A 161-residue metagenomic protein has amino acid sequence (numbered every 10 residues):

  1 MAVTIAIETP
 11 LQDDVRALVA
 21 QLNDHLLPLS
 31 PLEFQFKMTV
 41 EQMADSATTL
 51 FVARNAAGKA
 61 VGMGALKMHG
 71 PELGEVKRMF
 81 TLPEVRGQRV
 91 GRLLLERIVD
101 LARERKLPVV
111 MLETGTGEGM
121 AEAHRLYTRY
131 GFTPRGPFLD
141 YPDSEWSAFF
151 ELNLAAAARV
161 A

Functional and structural regions predicted by a protein language model:
V3-K77, L82, L95-E96, L101 (+3 more regions): Acetyl-CoA-dependent GNAT
G58, G62, R89-G91, G131: Conserved phosphate-binding and hydrolysis motifs of nucleotide-dependent enzymes
T81, G87-L101, R125-R129: Conserved acetyl-CoA-binding loop-helix of GNAT-fold acetyltransferases
L82, G115-G117: Residue-level recognition of the GNAT/N-acetyltransferase active site
R92, P108, G117-G136, P142-E145: Conserved active-site alpha-helix within GNAT-family acetyltransferase domains
A102-G115: Conserved GNAT acetyl-CoA-binding A-motif
L126-Y127, F150-L152: Short low-complexity, flexible loop/linker segments enriched in glycine and/or proline with clustered acidic
